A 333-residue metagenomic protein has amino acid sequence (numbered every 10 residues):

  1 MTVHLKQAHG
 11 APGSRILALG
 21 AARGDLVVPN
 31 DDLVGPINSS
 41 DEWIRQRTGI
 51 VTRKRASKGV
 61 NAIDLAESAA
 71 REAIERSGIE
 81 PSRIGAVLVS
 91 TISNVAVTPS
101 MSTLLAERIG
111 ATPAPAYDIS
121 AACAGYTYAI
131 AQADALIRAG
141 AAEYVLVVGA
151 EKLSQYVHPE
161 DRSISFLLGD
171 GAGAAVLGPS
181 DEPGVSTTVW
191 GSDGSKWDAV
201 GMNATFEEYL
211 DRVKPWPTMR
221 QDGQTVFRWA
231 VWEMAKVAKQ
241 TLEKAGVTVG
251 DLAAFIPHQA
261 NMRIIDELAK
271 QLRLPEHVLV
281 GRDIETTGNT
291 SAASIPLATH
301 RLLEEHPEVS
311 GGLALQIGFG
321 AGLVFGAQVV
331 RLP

Functional and structural regions predicted by a protein language model:
T2-G59, D161-R228, W232, K236 (+2 more regions): Condensing-enzyme catalytic core mediating Claisen C-C bond formation in acyl metabolism
G20, S90, S120, Y144-E151 (+3 more regions): Short beta-strand segments
I37-Q46, A96-G110, L146-L153, F206-R212 (+1 more regions): Acidic-glycine-rich active-site phosphate/pyrophosphate-binding loop
I50-T52, R83-L88, E107-S120, Y156-E160 (+1 more regions): Glycine/charged-rich beta-loop-alpha catalytic/anionic-binding loops adjacent to active sites
I63, E67-A70, I74, S93-N94 (+6 more regions): Claisen-condensing/thiolase-fold acyl-transfer catalytic domains that form or cleave C-C bonds in fatty acid
R76, E80-T112: Anion-binding (especially nucleotide phosphate/pyrophosphate-binding) glycine-rich loop and adjoining beta-alpha core
S82-S90, V249-H258: Short glycine-rich phosphate-binding loop at a beta-alpha junction
R138-A172: Flexible, glycine-rich active-site loops centered on histidine and acidic residues that chelate a metal or position
